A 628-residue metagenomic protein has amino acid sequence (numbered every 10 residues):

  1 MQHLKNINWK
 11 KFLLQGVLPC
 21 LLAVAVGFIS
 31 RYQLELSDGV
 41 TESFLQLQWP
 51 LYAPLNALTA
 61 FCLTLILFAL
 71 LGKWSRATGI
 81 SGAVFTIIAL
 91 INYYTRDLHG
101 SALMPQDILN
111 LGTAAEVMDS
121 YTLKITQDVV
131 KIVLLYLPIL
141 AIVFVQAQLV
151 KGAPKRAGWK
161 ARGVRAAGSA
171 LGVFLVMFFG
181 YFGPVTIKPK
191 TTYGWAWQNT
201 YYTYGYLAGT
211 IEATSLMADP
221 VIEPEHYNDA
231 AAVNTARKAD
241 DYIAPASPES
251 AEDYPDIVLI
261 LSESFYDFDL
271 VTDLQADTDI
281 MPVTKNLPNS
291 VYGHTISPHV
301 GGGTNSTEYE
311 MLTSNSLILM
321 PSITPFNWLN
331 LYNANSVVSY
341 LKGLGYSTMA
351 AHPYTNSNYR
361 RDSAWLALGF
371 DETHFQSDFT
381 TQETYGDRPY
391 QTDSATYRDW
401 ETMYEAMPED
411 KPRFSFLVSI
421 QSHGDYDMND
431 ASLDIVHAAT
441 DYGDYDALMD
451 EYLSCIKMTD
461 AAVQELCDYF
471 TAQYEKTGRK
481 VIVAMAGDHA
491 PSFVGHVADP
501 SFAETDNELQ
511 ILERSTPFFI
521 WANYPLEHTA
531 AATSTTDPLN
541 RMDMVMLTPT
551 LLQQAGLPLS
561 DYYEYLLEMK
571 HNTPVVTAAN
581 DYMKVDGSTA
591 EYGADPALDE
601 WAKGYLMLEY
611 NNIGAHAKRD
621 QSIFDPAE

Functional and structural regions predicted by a protein language model:
M1-T200: Transmembrane and membrane-interface helices of multi-pass, inner-membrane envelope-modifying transferases
K11, V130-K131, I211, S215 (+6 more regions): Extended hydrophobic/aromatic-rich secondary-structure runs
W49, H99, L103-Q106, W195-A213 (+3 more regions): Membrane-interface micro-motifs in multi-pass membrane enzymes
S81-V84, L111, P184, L207 (+2 more regions): Short amphipathic alpha-helical surface patches that serve as generic macromolecular interface elements
N92-N110, T126, E223-A231, S336 (+3 more regions): A diffuse structural propensity rather than consistent per-protein peaks
H99, D107-D119, V130, I211-D219 (+2 more regions): Short alpha-helical interface patches
F178-L259: Membrane-interface segments at or immediately adjacent to transmembrane helices that form the boundary between
I243-A251, P255, L261-S262, D267-E628: Solvent-exposed soluble domains appended to multi-pass membrane proteins
